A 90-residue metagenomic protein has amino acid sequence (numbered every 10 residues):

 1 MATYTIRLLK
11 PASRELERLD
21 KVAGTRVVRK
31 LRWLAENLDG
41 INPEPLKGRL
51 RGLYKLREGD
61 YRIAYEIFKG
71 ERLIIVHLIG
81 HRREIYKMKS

Functional and structural regions predicted by a protein language model:
A2-R7, P11-R14, R18-T25, E58 (+1 more regions): Enriched for short, Lys/Arg-rich terminal
V28: A short beta-strand-loop micro-motif that forms or neighbors metal/cofactor- and ligand-binding patches at active-site
L31, G48-R51, I79-G80, M88-K89: Short, intrinsically disordered/low-complexity patches at protein termini and at juxtamembrane boundaries
R32-L56: A short, surface-exposed loop/turn module that caps and links secondary-structure elements
